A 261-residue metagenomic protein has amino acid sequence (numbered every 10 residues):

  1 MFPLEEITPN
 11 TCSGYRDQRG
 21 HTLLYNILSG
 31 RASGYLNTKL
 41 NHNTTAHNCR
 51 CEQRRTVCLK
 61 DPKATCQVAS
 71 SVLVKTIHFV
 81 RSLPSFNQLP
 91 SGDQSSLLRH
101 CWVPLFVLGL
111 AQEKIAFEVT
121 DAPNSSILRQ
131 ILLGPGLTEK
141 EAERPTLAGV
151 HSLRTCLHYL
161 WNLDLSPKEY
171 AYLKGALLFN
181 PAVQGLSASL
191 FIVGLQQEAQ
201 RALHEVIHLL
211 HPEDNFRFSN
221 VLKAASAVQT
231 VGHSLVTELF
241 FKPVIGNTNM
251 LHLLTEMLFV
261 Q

Functional and structural regions predicted by a protein language model:
M1-Q261: Intrinsically disordered, low-complexity regulatory regions enriched in Ser/Pro/Thr/Gln
